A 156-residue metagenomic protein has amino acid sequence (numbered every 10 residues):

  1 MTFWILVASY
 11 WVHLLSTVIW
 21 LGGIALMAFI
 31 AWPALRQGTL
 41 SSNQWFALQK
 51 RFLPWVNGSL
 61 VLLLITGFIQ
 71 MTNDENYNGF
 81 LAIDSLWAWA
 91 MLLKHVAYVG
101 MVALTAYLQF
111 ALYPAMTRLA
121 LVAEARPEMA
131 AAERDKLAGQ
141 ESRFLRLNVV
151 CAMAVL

Functional and structural regions predicted by a protein language model:
M1-L156: Polytopic transmembrane helical bundles with strong interfacial aromatic enrichment
